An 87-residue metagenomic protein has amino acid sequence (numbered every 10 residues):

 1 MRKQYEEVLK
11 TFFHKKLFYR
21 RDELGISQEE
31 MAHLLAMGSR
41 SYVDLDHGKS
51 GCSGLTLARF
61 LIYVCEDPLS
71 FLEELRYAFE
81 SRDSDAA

Functional and structural regions predicted by a protein language model:
M1-E23: A short, Lys/Arg-rich alpha-helix, primarily the initiator
M1-R2, E7, S70-A87: Short, charged recognition helix plus adjacent turn of helix-turn-helix-like nucleic-acid-binding domains
F18, E29, A58: Residues within the helices of the helix-turn-helix
R20, L34, L45, E74: Residues in the recognition helix of alpha-helical DNA-binding motifs
D22, H33, I62: Alpha-helical residues within the helix-turn-helix
G25-D44: Short alpha-helical DNA-recognition segment
L55-F71: DNA major-groove recognition helix of helix-turn-helix/homeodomain DNA-binding modules
